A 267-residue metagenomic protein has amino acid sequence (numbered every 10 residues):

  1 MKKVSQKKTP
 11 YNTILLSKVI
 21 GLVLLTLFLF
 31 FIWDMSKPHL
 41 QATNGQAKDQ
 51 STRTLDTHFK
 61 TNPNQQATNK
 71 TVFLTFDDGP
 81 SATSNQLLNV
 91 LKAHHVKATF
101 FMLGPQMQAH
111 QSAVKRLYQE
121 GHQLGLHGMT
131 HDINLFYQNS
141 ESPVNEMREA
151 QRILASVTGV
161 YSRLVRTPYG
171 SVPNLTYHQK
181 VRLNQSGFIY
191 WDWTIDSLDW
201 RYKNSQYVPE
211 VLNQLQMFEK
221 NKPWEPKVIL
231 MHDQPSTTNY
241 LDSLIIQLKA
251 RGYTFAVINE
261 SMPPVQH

Functional and structural regions predicted by a protein language model:
M1-Q65, N69-V72, N89-A98, P226-H267: Terminal accessory/targeting
A47-Q138, S142-S156, L244, P263: Active-site beta->alpha N-cap acidic-glycine motif
F73-T75, A98-M102, Q123-G128, R163-R166 (+3 more regions): Structural recognition of the beta-strand scaffold that forms the well-ordered cores of secreted hydrolase catalytic
G79, L103-P105, M129, P168-G170 (+3 more regions): Active-site beta-loop-alpha junctions enriched in small/polar residues
S81-A82, M107-Q111, P173, R201 (+1 more regions): Loop/helix-junction capping segments adjacent to catalytic residues or to phosphate/diphosphate-binding pockets
R116, V181-Q185, I246-Q247: Short, surface-exposed basic-aromatic patches at helix termini and helix-loop junctions that form
D132-V157, S171-W224: Alpha-helical scaffold elements lining the catalytic groove of polysaccharide deacetylases
F136-M147, V160-Y169, P223-A250: Electropositive, surface-exposed helix/loop patches at the edges of structured domains that serve as adaptable
